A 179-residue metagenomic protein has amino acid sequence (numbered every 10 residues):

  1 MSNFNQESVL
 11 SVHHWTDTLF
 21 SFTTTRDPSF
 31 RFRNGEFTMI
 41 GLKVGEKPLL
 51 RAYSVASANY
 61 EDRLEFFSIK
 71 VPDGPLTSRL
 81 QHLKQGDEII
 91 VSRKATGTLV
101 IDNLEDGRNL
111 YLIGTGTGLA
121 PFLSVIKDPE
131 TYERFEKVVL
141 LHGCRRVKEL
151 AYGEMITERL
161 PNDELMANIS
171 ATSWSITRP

Functional and structural regions predicted by a protein language model:
S2-Q85: Ferredoxin-reductase
P75-P179: FNR/FR-type flavoprotein reductase catalytic core
